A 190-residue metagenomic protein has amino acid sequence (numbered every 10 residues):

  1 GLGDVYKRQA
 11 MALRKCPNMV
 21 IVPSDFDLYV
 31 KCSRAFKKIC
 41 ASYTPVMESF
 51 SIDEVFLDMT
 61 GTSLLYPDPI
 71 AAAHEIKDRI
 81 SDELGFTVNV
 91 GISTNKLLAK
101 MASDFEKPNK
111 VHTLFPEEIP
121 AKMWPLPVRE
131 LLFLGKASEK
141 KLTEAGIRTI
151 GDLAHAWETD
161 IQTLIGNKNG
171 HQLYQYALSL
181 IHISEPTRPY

Functional and structural regions predicted by a protein language model:
G1-Y6, I181-Y190: Single conserved hydrophobic/aromatic residue that forms the stacking wall/gate of nucleotide- or nucleobase-binding
D4-L178: Gly/Gly-Pro- and Ser/Thr-rich, intrinsically disordered tail segments characteristic of DNA damage-repair and tolerance
